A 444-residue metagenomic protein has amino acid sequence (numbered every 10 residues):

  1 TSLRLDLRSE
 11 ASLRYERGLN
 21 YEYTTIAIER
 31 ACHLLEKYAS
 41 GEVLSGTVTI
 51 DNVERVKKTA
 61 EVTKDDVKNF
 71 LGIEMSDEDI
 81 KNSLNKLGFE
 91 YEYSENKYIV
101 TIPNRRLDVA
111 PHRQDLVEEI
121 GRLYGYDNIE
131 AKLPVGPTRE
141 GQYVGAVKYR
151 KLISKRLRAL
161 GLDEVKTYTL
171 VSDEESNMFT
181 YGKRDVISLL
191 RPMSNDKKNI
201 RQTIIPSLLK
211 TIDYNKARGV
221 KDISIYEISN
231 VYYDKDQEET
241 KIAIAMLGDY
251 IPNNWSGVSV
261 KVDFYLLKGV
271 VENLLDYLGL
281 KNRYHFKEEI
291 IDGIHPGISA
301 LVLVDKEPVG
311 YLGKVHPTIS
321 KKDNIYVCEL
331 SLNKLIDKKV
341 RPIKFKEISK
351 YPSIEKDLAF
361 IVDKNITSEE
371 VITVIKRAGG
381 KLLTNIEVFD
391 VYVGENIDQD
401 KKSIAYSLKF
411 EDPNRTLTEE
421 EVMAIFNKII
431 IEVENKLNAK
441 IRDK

Functional and structural regions predicted by a protein language model:
T1, E10-R14: Short, glycine/charged-enriched hinge/interface segments at domain edges or termini
L7-A11, L19-E22, I26-K444: Extended beta-strand-rich architecture
